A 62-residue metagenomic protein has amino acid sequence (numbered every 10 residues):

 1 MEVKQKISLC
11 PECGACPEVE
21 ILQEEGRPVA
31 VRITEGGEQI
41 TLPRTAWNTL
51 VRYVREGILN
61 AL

Functional and structural regions predicted by a protein language model:
M1-L62: Positively charged, low-complexity terminal tracts and the immediately adjacent first secondary-structure elements
